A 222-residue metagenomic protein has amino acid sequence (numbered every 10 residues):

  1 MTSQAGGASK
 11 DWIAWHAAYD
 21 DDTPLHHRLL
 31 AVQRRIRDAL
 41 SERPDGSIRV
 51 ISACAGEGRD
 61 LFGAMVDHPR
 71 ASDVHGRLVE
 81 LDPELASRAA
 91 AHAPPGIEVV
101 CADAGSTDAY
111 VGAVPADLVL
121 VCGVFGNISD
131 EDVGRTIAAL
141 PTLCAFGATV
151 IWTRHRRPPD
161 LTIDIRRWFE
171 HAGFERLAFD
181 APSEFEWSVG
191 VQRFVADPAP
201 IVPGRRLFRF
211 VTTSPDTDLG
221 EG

Functional and structural regions predicted by a protein language model:
T2-D45: Class I SAM-dependent methyltransferase Rossmann-like catalytic core, especially the SAM/SAH-binding loop
W12, A178-G222: SAM/dcSAM-binding transferase cores
P44-E57: Conserved class I S-adenosyl-L-methionine
G56-A71: Conserved SAM-binding loop of SAM-dependent methyltransferases across substrates and taxa, primarily the Class I
E80-E84: Conserved SAM/SAH-binding beta-strand->alpha-helix loop
S87-A113: S-adenosyl-L-methionine
A116-D132: A short SAM/SAH-binding and catalytic strip from SAM-dependent methyltransferases
D132-T149: A short glycine-rich, Lys/Arg-flanked "PGG" loop and its adjoining helix->strand segment in the class I
